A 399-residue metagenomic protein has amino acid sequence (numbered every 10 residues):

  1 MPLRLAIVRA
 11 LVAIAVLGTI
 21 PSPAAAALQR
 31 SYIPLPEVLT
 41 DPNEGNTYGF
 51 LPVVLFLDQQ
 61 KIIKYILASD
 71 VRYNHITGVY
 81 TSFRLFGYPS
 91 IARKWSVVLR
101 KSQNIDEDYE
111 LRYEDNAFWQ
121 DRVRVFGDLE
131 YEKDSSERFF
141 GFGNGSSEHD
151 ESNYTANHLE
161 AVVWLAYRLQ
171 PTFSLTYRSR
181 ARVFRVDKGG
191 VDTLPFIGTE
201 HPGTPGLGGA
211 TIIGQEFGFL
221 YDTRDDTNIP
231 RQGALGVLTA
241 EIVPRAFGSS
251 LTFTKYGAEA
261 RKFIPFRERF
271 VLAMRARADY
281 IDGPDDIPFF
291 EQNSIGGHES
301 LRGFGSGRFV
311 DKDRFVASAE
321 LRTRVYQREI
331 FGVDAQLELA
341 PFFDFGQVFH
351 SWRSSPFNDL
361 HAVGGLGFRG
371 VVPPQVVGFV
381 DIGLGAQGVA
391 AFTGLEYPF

Functional and structural regions predicted by a protein language model:
R9-T19: Bacterial N-terminal signal peptides
S22-A26: Sec/Tat signal peptide C-region and signal peptidase I cleavage site
A27-P34, L39-T211, V377-G378, G385-F399: Gram-negative/organellar outer-membrane beta-barrel architecture
R30-Y32, E44-Y48, T77-T81, I105-Y109 (+10 more regions): Residues that define the transmembrane beta-barrel architecture of outer-membrane proteins
P34-P36, L67-V71, V97-L99, V125-L129 (+9 more regions): Membrane-embedded beta-strand positions of outer-membrane beta-barrel proteins
D192-G203, P288-S300, Q347-G365: Solvent-exposed, glycine/polar-rich loop segments of beta-barrel outer-membrane systems
T199-G208, I212-L337: C-terminal outer-membrane beta-barrel translocator/porin domains of Gram-negative envelope proteins and their
R322-H361: C-terminal hydrophobic structural anchor segments that stabilize assembly/packing rather than catalytic chemistry
